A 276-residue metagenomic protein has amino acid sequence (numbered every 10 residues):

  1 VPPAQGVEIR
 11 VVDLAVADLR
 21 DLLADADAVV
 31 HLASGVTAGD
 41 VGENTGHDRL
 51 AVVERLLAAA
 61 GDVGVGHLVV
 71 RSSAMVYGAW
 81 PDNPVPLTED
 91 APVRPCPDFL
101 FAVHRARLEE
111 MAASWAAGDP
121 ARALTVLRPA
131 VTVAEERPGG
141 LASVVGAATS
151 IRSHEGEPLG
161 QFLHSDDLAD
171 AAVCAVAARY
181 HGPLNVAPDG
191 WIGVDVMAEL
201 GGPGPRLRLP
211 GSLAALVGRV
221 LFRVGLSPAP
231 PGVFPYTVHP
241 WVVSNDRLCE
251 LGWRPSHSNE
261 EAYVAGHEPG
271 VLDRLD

Functional and structural regions predicted by a protein language model:
R10-R55, A59-V63: NAD(P)H-binding glycine-rich loop region in Rossmannoid oxidoreductase-like domains and their noncatalytic homologs
E54-L100: Conserved Rossmann-fold NAD(P)-dependent oxidoreductase catalytic core, especially the SDR/UDP-sugar
P81-V131: Catalytic helix-loop patch of NAD(P)-dependent Rossmann-fold dehydrogenases
A116-Q161, S165: NAD(P)-dependent short-chain dehydrogenase/reductase
L159, A169-P230, A265-H267, D273-D276: Mid/C-terminal beta-alpha module of Rossmann-like enzyme folds, strongest in SDR-family dehydrogenases/epimerases
S165, V194-V196, R223-P255: Conserved C-terminal active-site "lid" loop/helix of NAD(P)H-dependent oxidoreductases that clamps the redox cofactor
C249-E250, R254-D276: Amphipathic terminal alpha-helices
